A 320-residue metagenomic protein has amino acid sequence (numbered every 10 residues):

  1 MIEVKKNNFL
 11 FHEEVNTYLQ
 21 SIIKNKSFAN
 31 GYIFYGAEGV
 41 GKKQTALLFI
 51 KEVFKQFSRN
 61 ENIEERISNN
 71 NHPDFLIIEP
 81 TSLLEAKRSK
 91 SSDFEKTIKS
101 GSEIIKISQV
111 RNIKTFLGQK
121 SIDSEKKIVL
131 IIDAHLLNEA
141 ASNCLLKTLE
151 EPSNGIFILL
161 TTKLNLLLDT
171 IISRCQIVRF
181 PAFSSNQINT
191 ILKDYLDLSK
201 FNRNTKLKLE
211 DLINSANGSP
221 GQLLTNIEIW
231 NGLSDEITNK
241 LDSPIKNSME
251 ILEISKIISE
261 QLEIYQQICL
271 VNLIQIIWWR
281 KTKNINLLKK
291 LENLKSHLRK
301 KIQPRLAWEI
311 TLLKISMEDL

Functional and structural regions predicted by a protein language model:
M1-S68, N154-G155, K163-L320: Charged, glycine-rich active-site and insertion segments that engage polyanionic ligands
H12, A37-E38, L76-I78, L83-L84 (+1 more regions): Extended, compositionally biased accessory segments flanking or bridging domains
Y18-I23, S92-K127, L136, N143-K147: Conserved alpha-helical scaffold flanking the Walker A/P-loop in AAA+ ATPase domains
E61-R88, N165: AAA+/P-loop NTPase substrate/partner-engagement loops
R88-T97, D194-D197: Short, surface-exposed amphipathic charged segments that create phosphate/polyanion-binding patches used for binding
L117, D133-L137, P152, L164: Conserved Walker B
S124-I128, P152-I158: Loop/turn-to-beta-strand initiation segments
N138-A140, D169: Conserved D-loop-proximal element of ABC-family nucleotide-binding domains
